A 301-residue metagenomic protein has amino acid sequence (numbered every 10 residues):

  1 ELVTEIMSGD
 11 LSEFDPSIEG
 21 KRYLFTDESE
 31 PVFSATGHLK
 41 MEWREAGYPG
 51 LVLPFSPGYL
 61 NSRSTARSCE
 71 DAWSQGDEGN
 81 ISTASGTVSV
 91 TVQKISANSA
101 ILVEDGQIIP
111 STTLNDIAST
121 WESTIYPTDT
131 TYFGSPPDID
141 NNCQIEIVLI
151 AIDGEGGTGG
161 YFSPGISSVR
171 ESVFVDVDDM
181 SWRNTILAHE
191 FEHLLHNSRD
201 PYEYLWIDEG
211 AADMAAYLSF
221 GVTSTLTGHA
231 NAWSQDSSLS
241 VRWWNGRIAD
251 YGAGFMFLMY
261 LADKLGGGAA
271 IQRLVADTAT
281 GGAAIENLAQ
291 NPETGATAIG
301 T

Functional and structural regions predicted by a protein language model:
E1-T91: N-terminal low-structure segments adjacent to metalloprotease catalytic domains across cellular compartments
M7, T280-T301: Beta/coil-rich, acidic/histidine-enriched accessory regions frequently appended to metallopeptidases
G86-D105, L274-A279: Short, compositionally biased low-complexity segments
I95-A215, G221-L226, W233-W243: Juxtacatalytic substrate-recognition/specificity segment
E122, L205-D208, D250-G254, G267 (+1 more regions): Active-site-proximal structural scaffolding
E190-N197, A212, D250-G268: Alpha-helical scaffold elements that line and support the substrate/ligand-binding pocket of soluble hydrolases
L218-L239, A262-A279: Short helix/loop segments within enzyme catalytic domains that coordinate or immediately flank catalytic cofactors
